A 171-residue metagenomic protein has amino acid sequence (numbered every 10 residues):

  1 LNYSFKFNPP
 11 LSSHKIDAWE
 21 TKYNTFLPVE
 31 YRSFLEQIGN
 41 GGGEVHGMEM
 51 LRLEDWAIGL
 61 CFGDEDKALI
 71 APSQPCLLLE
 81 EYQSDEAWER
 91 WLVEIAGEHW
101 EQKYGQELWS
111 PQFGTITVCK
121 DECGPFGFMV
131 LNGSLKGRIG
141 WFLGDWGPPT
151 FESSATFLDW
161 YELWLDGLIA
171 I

Functional and structural regions predicted by a protein language model:
L1-K120: A surface-exposed partner-binding patch
E36-G41, E122-P125, S134-K136, W146-P148: Short, solvent-exposed loop/turn segments at secondary-structure junctions
S110, D121, P149-S153: Short amphipathic alpha-helical interaction segments
T115-T117, F126-D145: Low-complexity, glycine/alanine/valine/leucine- and proline-rich hydrophobic stretches
P149-I171: Long, compositionally biased interface segments
